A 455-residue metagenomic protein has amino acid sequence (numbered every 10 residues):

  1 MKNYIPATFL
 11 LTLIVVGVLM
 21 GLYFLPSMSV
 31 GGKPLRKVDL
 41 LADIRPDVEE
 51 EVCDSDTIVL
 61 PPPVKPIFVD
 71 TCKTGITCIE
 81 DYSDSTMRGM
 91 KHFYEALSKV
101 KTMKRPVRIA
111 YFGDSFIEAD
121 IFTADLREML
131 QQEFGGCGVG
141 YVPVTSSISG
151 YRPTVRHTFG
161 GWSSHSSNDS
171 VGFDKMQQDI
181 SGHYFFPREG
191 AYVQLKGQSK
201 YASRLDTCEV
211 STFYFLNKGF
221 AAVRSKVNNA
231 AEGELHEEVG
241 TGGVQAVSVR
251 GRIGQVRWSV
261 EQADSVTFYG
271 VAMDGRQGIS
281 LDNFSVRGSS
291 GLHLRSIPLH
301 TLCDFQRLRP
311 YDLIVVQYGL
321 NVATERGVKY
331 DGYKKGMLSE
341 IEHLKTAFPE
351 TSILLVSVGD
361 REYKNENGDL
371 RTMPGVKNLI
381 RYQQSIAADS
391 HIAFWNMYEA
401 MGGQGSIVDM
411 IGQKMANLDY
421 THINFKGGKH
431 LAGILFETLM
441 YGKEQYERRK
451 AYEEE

Functional and structural regions predicted by a protein language model:
T8-P26: Hydrophobic membrane-insertion alpha-helices, especially the h-region of bacterial N-terminal signal peptides
S27-V30, L35, V315-N321, H343-I380 (+1 more regions): Active-site segments of SGNH/GDSL-like serine hydrolases that catalyze O-acetyl group transfer/hydrolysis on lipids
M28-T71: Juxtamembrane proline-rich low-complexity "stalk" or linker regions positioned immediately after a signal peptide
S55-T57, T71, S85, S170 (+4 more regions): Coil residues (strongly favoring Ser/Thr
S85-S98, L294-Q306, K335-H343: Alpha-helical scaffolding within the catalytic cores of extracellular/periplasmic polymer-degrading hydrolases
K91, D120, A124, E128 (+10 more regions): Solvent-exposed, polar/charged alpha-helical surfaces in well-ordered, non-transmembrane soluble domains, broadly
E118-K226, E238-K335, H422: Conserved SGNH/GDSL esterase-like catalytic core that processes O-acyl groups on lipids and polysaccharides
L299, D360-E455: Catalytic His-Asp segment of secreted/periplasmic serine-dependent ester chemistry enzymes
